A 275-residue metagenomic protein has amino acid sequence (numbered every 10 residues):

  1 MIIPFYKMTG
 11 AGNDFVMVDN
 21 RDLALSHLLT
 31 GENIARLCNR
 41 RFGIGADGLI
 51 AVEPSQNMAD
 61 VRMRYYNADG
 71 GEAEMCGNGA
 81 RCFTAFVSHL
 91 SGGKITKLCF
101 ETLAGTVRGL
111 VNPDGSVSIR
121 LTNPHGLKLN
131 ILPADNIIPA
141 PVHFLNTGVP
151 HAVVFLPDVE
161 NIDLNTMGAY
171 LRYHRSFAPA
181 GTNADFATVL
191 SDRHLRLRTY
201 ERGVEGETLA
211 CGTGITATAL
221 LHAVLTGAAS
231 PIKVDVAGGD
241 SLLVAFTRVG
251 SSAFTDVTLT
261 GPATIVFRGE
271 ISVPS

Functional and structural regions predicted by a protein language model:
M1-P113, V153-S275: A glycine-rich beta-to-alpha transition motif near the start of alpha/beta enzyme domains, typified by
S116: Glycine-rich, mobile lid/loop segments that gate access to catalytic sites or pores
N123-V142, A169: Active-site glycine-rich loop that binds ribose-phosphate moieties when present
P133-D163: Internal active-site segments that recognize and position negatively charged phosphoryl groups and nucleotide moieties
